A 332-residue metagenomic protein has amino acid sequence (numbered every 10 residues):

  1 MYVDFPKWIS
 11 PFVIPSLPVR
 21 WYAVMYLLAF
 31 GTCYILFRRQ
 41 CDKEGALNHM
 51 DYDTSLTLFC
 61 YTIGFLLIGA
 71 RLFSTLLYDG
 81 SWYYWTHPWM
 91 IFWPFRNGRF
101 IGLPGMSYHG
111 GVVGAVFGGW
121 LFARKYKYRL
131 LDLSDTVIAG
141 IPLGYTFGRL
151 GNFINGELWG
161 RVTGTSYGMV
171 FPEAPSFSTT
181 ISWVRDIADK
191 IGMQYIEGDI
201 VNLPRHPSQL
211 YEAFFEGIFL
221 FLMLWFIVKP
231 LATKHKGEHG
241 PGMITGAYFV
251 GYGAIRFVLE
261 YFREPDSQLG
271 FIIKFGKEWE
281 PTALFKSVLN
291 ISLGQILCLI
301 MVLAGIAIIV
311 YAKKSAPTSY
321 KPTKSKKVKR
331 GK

Functional and structural regions predicted by a protein language model:
M1-K332: Hydrophobic, membrane-interfacing alpha helices
